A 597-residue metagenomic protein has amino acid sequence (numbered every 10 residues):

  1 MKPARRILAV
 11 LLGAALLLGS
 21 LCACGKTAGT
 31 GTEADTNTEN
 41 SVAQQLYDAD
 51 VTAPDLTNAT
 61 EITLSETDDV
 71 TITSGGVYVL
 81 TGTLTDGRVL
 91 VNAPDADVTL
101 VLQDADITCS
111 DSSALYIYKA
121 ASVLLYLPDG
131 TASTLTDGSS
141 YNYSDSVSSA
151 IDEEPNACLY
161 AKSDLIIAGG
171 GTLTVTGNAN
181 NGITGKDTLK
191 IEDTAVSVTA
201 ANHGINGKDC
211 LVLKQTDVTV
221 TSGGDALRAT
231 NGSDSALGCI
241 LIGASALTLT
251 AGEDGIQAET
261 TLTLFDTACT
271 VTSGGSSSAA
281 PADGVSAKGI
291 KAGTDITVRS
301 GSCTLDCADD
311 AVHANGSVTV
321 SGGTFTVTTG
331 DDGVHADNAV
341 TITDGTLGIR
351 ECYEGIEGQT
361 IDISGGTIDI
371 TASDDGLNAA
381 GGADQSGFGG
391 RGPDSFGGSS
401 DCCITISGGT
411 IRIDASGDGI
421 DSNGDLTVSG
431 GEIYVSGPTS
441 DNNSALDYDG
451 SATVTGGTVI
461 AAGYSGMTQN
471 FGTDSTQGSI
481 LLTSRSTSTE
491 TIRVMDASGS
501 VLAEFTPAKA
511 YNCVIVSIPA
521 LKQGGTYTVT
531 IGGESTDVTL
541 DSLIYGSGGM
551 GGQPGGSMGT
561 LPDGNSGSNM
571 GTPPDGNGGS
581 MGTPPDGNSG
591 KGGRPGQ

Functional and structural regions predicted by a protein language model:
M1-P3: N-terminal secretory signal peptides that target proteins for export/translocation
I7-G13, L17, C24-Q597: A composition-driven surface/loop motif
